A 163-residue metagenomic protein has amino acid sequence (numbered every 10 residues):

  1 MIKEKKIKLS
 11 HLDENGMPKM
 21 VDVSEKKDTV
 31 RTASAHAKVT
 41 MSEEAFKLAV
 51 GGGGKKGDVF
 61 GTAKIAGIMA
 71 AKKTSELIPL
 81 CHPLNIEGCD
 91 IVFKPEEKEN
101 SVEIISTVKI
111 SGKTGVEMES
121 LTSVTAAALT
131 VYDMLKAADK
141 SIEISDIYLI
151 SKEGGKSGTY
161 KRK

Functional and structural regions predicted by a protein language model:
M1-F60, I65-H82, G88-K163: C-terminal binding/interaction regions
